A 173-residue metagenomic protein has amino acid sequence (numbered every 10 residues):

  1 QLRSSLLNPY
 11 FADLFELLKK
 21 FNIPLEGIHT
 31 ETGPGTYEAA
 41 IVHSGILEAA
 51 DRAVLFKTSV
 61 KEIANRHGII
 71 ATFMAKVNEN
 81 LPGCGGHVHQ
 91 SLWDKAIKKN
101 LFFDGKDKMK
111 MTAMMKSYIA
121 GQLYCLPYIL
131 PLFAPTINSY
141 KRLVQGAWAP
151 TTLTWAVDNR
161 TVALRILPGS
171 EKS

Functional and structural regions predicted by a protein language model:
Q1-S173: Glycine-rich, acidic/polar active-site loops that bind/position phosphate-bearing ligands
